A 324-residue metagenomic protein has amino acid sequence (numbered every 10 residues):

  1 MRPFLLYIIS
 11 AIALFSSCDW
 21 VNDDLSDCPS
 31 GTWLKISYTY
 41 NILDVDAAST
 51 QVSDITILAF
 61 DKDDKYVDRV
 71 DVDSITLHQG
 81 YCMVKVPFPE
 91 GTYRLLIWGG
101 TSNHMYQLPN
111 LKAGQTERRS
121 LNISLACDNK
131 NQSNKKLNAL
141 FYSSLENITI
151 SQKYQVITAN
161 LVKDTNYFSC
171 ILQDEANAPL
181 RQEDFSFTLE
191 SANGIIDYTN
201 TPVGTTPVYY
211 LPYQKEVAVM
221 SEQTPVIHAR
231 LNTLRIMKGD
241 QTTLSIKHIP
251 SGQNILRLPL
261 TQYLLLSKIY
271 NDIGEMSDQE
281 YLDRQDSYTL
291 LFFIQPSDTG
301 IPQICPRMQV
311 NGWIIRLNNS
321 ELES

Functional and structural regions predicted by a protein language model:
M1-S17: Sec-dependent bacterial lipoprotein signal peptides
A13-T39, R316, E323-S324: Bacterial Sec-dependent N-terminal signal peptides
D24-L43, N160-E175: A short, Gly/Thr-enriched small/hydrophobic beta-strand-prone motif that recurs across taxa
V45-S49: Short consensus segments that form the blades of beta-propeller domains, in both extracellular/periplasmic
T56-P109, R181-D272, S324: Tryptophan-paired
V67-K163: Short, low-hydrophobicity acidic/polar segments
C127-P225: A sequence/structural signal for flexible, mid-protein segments enriched in small/helix-disrupting residues
M237-S324: Hydrophilic extracytoplasmic domains
